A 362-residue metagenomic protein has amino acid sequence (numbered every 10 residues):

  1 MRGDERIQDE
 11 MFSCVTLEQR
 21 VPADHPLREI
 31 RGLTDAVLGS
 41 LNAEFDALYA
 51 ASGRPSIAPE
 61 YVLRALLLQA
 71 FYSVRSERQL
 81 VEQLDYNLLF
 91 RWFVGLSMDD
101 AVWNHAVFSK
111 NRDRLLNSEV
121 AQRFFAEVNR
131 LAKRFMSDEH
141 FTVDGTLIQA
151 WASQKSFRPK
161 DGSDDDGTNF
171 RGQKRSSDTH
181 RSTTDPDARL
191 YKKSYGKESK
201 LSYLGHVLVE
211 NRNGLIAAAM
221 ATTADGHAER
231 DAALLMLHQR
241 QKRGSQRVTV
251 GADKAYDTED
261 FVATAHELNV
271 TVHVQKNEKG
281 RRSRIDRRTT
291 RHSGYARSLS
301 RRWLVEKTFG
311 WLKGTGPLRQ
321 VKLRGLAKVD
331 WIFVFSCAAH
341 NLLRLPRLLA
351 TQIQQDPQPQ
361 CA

Functional and structural regions predicted by a protein language model:
M1-A36, L345-A362: Charged, often Cys/His-bearing segments associated with DNA-binding zinc-finger transcription factors
P22, P26, G53-Y61, S76 (+8 more regions): Secondary-structure capping and boundary motifs in well-ordered enzyme cores
A23-L67, Y72-S73: Basic, short loop/linker segments at the boundary and entry of helix-turn-helix/winged-helix-like folds
A65, L80, N104, V207 (+6 more regions): Hydrophobic, well-ordered secondary-structure elements that form the walls of internal hydrophobic environments
Q79-R91: DNA-recognition alpha helix
D85, V94-T264, N277, H340: Polybasic low-complexity intrinsically disordered regions
G162-G167, K254-A327, W331, I353: Helix-centered, glycine/charged polyanion-binding patches within enzymatic domains that contact phosphate-containing
P317-I353, Q358-A362: C-terminal extensions of enzymes
